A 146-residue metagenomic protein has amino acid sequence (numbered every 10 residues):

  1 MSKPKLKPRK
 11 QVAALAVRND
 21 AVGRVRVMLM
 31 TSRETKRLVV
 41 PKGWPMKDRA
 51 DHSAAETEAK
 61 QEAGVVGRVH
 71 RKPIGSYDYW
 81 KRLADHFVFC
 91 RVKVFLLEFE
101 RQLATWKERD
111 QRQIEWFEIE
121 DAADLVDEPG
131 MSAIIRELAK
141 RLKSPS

Functional and structural regions predicted by a protein language model:
M1, K7-P8, N19, A50 (+3 more regions): Ribonuclease/tRNase effector modules and their secretory precursors
M1-R9, V17-N19, S76-R82, I119 (+1 more regions): Class I (Rossmann-like) S-adenosyl-L-methionine-dependent methyltransferase catalytic domain, capturing the SAM-binding
S2-P41: N-terminal strand-loop-strand
K10-V12, V25, C90-K93, R112: Change "...and in nucleic-acid phosphodiester-cleaving endonucleases..." to "...and in nucleic-acid processing enzymes
A21-G23, E34-R37, M46, S76-Y79 (+1 more regions): Short, charged/polar surface micro-motifs in flexible loops or helix N-caps
E34-L38, F99, L103-S146: Nudix hydrolase/Nudix homology domain
V40-I74: The catalytic Nudix box helix
Y77-T105, E115: Active-site-adjacent beta-strand/loop module that shapes the phosphate/pyrophosphate-binding cleft
